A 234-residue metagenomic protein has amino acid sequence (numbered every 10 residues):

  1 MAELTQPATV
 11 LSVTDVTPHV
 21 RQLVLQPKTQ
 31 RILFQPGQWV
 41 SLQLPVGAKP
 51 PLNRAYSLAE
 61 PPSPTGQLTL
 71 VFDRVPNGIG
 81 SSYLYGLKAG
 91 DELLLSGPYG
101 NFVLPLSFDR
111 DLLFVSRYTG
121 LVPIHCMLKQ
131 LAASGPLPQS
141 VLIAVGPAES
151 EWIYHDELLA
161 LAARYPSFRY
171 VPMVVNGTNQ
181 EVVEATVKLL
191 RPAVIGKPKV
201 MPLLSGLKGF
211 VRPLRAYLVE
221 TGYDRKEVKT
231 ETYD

Functional and structural regions predicted by a protein language model:
A2-A89, V175-G177: Ferredoxin-reductase
A2-L4, I143, P147-D234: Reductase modules of NAD(P)H-dependent flavoproteins
G37, G120, L207: Short, conserved phosphate/pyrophosphate- and ester-handling motifs at nucleotide-, phospho-/glycolipid
V40, L93-S96: Generic structural signal for buried aliphatic residues
G97-D109: A short, basic/flexible loop-to-alpha-helix module at the beginning of a structural domain
D109, A133-Q139: Conserved S-adenosyl-L-methionine
L112-V115, M201-L203: Conserved beta-strand elements of the Class I
L121-A133: Histidine-anchored nucleotide/phosphate-binding helix
